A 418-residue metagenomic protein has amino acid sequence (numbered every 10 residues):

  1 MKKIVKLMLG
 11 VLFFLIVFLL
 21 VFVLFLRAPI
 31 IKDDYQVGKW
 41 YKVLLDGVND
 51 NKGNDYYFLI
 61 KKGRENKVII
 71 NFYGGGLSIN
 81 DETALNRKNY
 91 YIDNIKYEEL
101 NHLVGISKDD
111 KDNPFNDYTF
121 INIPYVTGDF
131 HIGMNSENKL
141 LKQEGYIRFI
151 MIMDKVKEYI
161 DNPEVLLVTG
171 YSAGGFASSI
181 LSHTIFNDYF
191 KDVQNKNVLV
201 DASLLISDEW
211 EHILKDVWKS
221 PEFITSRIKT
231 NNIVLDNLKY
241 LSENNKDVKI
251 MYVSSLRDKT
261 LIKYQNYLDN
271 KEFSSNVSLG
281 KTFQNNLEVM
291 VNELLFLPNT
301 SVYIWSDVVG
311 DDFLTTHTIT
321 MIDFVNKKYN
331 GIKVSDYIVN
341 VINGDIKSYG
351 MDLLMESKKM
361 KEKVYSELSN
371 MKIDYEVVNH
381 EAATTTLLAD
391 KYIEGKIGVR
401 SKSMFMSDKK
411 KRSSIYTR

Functional and structural regions predicted by a protein language model:
M1-K6: Positively charged n-region of N-terminal signal peptides that target proteins for export
L7-G10, F18-Y171, F176-R418: C-terminal His-loop and adjacent cap/lid subdomain of alpha/beta-hydrolase
